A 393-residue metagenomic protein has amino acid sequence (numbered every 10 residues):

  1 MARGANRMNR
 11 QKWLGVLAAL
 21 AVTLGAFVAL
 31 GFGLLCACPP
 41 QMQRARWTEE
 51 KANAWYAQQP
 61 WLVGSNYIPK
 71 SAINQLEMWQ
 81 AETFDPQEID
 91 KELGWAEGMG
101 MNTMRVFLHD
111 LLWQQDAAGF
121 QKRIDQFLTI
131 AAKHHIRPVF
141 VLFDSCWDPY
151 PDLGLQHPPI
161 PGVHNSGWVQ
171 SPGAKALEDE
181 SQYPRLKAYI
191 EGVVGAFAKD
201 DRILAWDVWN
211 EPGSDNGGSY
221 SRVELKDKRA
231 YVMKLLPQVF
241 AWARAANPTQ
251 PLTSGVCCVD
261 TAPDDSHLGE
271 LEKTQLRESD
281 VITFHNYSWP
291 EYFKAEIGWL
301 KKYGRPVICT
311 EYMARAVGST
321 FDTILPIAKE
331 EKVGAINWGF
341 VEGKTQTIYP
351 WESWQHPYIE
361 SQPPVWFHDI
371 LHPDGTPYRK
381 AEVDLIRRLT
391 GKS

Functional and structural regions predicted by a protein language model:
M1-R7: Short, Lys/Arg-enriched N-terminal segments with co-localized hydrophobic residues within the first ~10-30 amino acids
R7-T23: N-terminal Sec-pathway targeting helices
A18-L30, I308: Core hydrophobic alpha-helical transmembrane segments of single-pass membrane proteins
F27-Q41: Membrane-interface motif at the C-terminal end of an N-terminal transmembrane signal
M42-V281, H285, P290-Y292, Y303 (+7 more regions): Active-site mouth of glycoside hydrolases
N337-G339: Replace "adjacent to P-loop NTPase cores in ATP/GTP-dependent enzymes" with "adjacent to NTP-binding cores
R387-S393: Catalytic domains of carbohydrate-active enzymes that cleave complex glycans
